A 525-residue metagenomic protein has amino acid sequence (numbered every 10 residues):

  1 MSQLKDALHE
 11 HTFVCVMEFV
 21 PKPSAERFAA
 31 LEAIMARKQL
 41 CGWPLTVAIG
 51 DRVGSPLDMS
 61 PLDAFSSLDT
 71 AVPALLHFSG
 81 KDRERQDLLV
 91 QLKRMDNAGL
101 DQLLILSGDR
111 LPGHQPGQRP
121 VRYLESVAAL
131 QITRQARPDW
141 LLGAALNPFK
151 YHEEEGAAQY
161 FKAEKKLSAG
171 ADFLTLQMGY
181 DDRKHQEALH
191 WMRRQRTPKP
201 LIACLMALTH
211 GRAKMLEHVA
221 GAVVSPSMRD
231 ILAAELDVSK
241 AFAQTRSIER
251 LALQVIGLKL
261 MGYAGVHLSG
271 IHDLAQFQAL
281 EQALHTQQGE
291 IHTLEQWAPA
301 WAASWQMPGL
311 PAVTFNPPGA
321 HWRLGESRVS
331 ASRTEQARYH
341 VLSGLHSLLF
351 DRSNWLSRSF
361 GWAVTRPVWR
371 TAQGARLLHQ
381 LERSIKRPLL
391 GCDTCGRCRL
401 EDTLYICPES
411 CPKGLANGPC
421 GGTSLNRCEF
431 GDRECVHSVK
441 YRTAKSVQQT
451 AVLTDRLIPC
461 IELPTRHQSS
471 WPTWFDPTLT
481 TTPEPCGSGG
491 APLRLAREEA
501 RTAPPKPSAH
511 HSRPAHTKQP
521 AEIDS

Functional and structural regions predicted by a protein language model:
M1-T46: Conserved N-terminal beta1-alpha1 strand-loop-helix module at the mouth
K5-H9, E26, A33, G108 (+4 more regions): Active-site pocket-lining/capping segments in soluble small-molecule metabolic enzymes
K5-H9, M35-G42, L62-A71, L92-L100 (+4 more regions): Acidic (Asp/Glu)-rich catalytic clusters
F13-A30, A74-Q86, G143-A158, A234-E249: Active-site mouth loops of central-metabolism enzymes
C15-P21, L45-I49, A74-F78, L103-I105 (+4 more regions): Hydrophobic faces of well-ordered beta-strands that scaffold small-molecule active sites in alpha/beta enzyme cores
E26-F28, S55-S66, E84-V90, R110-T133 (+3 more regions): Active-site-adjacent beta->alpha loops and helix N-cap segments on the catalytic face of soluble alpha/beta enzymes
S55, L378-P504: Metallocofactor- and cofactor-centric catalytic cores in central/energy metabolism, strongly enriched
Q186-P198, G211-A213, E249-T365, W369-R383 (+2 more regions): Structured C-terminal cap/extension of enzyme domains
